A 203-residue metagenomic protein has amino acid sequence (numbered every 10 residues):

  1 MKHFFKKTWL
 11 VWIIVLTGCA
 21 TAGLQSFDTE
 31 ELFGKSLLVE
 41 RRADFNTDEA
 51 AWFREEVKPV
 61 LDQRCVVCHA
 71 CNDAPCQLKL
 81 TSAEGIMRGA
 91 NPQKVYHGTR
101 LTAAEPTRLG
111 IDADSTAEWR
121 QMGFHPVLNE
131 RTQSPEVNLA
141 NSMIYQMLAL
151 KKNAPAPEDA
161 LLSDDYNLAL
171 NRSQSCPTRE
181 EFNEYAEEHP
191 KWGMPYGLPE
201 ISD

Functional and structural regions predicted by a protein language model:
K2-L10: Bacterial N-terminal signal peptides that target proteins for export
A22-K58, D62, V66-S202: Solvent-exposed helix-loop boundary motif
